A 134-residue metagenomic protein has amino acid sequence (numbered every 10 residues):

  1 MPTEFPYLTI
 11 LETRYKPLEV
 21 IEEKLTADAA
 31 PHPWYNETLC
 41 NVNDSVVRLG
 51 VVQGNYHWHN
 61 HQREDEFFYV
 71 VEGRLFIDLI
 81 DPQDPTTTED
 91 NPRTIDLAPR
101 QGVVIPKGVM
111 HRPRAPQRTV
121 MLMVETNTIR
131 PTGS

Functional and structural regions predicted by a protein language model:
M1-R48: A short, N-terminal "cap"/entry segment at the start of jelly-roll beta-barrel domains of the cupin/DSBH fold
H32-P33, V46-Q62: Conserved short histidine dyad/triad with adjacent acidic residue
N43, V71-E72, A98-P99, Q117 (+1 more regions): A cytosolic small-molecule/anion-sensing beta-strand core signal
L49, I77-L79, M123: Short hydrophobic/aromatic-rich beta-strand segments that constitute the beta-sheet cores of beta-sandwich/beta-barrel
L49, T94-D96, R112: Well-ordered beta-strand positions in beta-sheet-rich domains
N60-P99, T132-G133: A short beta-strand-loop-beta hairpin characteristic of the jelly-roll/cupin
P99-R100, P106-G108: Tight coil/turn sites that cap or link beta-strands
K107-S134: Ligand-binding loop in jelly-roll beta-barrel domains
